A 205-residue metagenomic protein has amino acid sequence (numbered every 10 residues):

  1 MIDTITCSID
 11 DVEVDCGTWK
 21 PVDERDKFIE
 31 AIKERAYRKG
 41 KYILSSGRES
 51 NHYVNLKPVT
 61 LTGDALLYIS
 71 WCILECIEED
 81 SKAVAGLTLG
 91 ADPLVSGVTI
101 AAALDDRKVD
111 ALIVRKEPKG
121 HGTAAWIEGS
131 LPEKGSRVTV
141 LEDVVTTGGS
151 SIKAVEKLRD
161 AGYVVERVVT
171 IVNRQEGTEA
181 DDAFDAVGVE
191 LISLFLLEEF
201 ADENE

Functional and structural regions predicted by a protein language model:
I2-A31, E156-E205: PRPP-dependent phosphoribosyltransferase catalytic core
I2-E79: Active-site-facing substrate-recognition patch
S46, I77, G129-K134, D160-G162 (+1 more regions): Solvent-exposed alpha-helices and their adjacent loops that cap or buttress functional pockets in soluble metabolic
I73-K82, V155-G162: Phosphate/pyrophosphate-binding loops at sites that engage ATP/ADP/AMP, CoA/4′-phosphopantetheine, polyphosphate
S81-G90, V169-T170: Short glycine-rich phosphate-binding loop at a beta-alpha junction
A83, R137-T139, R167: Structural motif
V95-T139, G149-K153: Short, glycine/charge-rich flexible loops or terminal/linker lids adjacent to PRPP-binding catalytic cores
